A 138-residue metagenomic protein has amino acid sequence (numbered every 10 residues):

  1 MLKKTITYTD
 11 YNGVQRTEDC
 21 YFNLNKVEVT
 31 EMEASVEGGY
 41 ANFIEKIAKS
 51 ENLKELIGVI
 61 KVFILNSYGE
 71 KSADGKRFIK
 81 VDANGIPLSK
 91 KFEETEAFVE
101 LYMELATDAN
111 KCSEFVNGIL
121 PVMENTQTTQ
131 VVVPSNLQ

Functional and structural regions predicted by a protein language model:
M1, Q15, E33-V36, K61 (+4 more regions): Short linear sequence motifs
M1-F43, P121-Q138: Short, charged/polar N-terminal "headpieces" of proteins
T5-T9, E51-K54, L88: Intrinsically disordered, low-complexity boundary segments flanking structured domains
E18-V27, I57, V62, I79: Phosphate-binding glycine-rich loops and adjacent basic patches that engage nucleotide phosphates, nucleic-acid
G39-N42, E55, S89, E96: Secondary-structure junction/capping motif
A41-K71: Compositionally biased, intrinsically disordered linkers/stalks adjacent to structured regions
A73-Q138: C-terminal charged interaction modules
